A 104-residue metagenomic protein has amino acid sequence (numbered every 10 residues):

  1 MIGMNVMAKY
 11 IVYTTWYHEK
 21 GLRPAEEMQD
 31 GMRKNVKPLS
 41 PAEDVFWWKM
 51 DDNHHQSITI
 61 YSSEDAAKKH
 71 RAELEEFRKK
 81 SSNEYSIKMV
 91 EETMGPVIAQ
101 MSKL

Functional and structural regions predicted by a protein language model:
M1-Q56, I60-E76, N83-L104: Short S/T/G/P-rich N-terminal loop/turn motif that feeds into the first structured element of a domain
